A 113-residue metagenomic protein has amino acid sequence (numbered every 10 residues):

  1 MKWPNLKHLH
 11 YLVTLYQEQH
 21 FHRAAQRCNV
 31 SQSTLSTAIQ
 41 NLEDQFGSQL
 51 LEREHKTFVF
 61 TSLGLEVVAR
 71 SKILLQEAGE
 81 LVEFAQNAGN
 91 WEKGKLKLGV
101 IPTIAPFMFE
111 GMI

Functional and structural regions predicted by a protein language model:
N5-H8, Q32, T57, G64 (+1 more regions): The N-cap/first-turn positions of alpha helices within or immediately adjacent to helix-turn-helix DNA-binding domains
H8-L15, V67: Short alpha-helical "packing" element that flanks the helix-turn-helix/winged-helix DNA-binding module
H10, H22, T37: Base-recognition residues in the alpha-helical recognition helix of bacterial helix-turn-helix
V13-S31, H55: Short helix-boundary/capping micro-motifs
E18, R27, Q40-Q49: Residue cluster at the C-terminal edge of the helix-turn-helix DNA-binding motif
Q32-S33, T37, E80-E83, G89-I113: N-terminal winged-helix
E43-L65: A short LG(V/I)-centered, amphipathic sequence patch enriched for acidic residue(s) preceding the LG motif
Q45-F46, V67-G89: Alpha-helical linker/hinge and terminal dimerization helices associated with HTH transcriptional regulators
